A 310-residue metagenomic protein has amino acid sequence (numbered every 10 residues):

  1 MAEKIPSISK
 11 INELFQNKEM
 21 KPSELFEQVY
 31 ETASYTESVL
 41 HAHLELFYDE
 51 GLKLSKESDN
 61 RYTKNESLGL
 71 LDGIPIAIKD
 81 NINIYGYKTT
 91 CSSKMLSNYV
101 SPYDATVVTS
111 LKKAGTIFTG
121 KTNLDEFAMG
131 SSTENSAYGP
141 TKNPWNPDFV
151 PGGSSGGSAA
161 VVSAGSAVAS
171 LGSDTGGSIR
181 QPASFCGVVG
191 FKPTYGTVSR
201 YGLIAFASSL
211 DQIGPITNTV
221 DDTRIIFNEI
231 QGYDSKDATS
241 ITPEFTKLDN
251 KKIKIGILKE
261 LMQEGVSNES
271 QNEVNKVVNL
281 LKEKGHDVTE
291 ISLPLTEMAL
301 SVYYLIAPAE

Functional and structural regions predicted by a protein language model:
M1-K53, E283-K284: An N-terminal boundary/leader segment
P22-E27, K56-D59, S267-S292: Acyltransferase
V29, G51, G73, K79 (+3 more regions): Conserved hydrophobic/aromatic pocket- or pore-lining residues that grip, position, or stack substrates in active sites
H41-L46, A238, K252-K254, L258-L261 (+1 more regions): Flexible, acidic loop-helix segments that line cofactor/substrate-binding pockets
S58-P75, D222, L248-G256: Immediate post-signal peptide segment of exported/extracytoplasmic ligand-binding proteins
L70-V107: Enzymes and membrane/adaptor proteins characterized by extended Gly/Ser/Thr/Asp/Glu-rich, aromatic-dotted
Y103-I230: Short glycine/serine-rich loop segments
K192-N272, V277: A short helix-breaking turn/cap at a secondary-structure junction
